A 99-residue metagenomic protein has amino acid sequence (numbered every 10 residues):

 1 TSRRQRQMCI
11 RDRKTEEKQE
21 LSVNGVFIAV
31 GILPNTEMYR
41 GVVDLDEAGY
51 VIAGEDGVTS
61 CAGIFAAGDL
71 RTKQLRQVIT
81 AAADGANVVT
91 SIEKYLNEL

Functional and structural regions predicted by a protein language model:
T1-I10: Single conserved hydrophobic/aromatic residue that forms the stacking wall/gate of nucleotide- or nucleobase-binding
R11-E20: A structured beta-alpha segment of the ubiquitous adenosine-cofactor-binding alpha/beta core
S22-L75, D84-N87, K94: FAD-site-proximal beta/loop scaffold in flavoenzymes
V78: Active-site loop immediately N-terminal to the catalytic Tyr-X3-Lys motif of short-chain dehydrogenase/reductase
I92-L99: Short, hydrophobic alpha-helical segments
